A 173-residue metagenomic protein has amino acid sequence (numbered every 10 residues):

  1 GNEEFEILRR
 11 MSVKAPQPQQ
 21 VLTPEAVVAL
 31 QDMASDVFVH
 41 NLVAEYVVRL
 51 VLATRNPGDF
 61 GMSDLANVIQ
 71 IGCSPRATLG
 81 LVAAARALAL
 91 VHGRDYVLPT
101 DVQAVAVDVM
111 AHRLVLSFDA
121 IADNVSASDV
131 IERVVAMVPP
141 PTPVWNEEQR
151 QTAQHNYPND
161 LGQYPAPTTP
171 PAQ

Functional and structural regions predicted by a protein language model:
G1-L65, V91-D95, P99, A120-A122 (+1 more regions): Conserved C-terminal "switch" segment of AAA+ ATPases
P57-Q173: C-terminal engagement/docking regions of AAA+ P-loop ATPases
